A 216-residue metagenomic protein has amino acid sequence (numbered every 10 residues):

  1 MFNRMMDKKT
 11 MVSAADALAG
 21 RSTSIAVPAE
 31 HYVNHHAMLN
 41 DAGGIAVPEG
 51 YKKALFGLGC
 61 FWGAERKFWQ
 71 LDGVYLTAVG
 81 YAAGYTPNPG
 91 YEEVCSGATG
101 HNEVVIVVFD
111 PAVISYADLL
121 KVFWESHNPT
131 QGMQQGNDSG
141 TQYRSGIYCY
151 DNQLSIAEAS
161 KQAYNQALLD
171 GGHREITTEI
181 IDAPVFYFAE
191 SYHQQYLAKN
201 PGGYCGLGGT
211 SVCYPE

Functional and structural regions predicted by a protein language model:
M1-E216: Flexible coil/turn and secondary-structure edge motifs
